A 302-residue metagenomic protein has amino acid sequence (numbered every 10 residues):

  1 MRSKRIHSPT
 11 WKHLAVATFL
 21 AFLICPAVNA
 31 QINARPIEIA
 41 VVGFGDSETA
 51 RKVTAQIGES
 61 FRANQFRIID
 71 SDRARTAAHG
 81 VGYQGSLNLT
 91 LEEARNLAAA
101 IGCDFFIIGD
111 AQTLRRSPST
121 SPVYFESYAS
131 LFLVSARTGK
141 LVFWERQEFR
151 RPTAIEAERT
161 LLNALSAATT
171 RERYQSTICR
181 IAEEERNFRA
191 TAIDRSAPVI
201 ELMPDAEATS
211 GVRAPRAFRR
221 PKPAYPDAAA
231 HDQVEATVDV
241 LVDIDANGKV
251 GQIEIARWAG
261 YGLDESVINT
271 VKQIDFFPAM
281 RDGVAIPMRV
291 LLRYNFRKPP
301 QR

Functional and structural regions predicted by a protein language model:
R2-V16: Bacterial N-terminal signal peptides that target proteins for export
A15-P26: Bacterial N-terminal signal peptides
A30-E38, E48-A55, S60-R67, L97-A100 (+3 more regions): C-terminal/domain-edge helix-coil "capping" segments
R35-A40, N64, G102-I107, F125-S130 (+4 more regions): Envelope-exposed proteins and targeting segments
R35-G45, A78-H79: Acidic/histidine-rich, surface-exposed loop or edge segments in extracytoplasmic proteins
E38, I155, E172-R302: Charge-biased low-complexity segments
V42-E48, G82-G85, I253-R257: Second-shell loop/turn segments in exported
I68-P118, F125: Short, solvent-exposed, polar/charged sequence segments at loop or secondary-structure edges
